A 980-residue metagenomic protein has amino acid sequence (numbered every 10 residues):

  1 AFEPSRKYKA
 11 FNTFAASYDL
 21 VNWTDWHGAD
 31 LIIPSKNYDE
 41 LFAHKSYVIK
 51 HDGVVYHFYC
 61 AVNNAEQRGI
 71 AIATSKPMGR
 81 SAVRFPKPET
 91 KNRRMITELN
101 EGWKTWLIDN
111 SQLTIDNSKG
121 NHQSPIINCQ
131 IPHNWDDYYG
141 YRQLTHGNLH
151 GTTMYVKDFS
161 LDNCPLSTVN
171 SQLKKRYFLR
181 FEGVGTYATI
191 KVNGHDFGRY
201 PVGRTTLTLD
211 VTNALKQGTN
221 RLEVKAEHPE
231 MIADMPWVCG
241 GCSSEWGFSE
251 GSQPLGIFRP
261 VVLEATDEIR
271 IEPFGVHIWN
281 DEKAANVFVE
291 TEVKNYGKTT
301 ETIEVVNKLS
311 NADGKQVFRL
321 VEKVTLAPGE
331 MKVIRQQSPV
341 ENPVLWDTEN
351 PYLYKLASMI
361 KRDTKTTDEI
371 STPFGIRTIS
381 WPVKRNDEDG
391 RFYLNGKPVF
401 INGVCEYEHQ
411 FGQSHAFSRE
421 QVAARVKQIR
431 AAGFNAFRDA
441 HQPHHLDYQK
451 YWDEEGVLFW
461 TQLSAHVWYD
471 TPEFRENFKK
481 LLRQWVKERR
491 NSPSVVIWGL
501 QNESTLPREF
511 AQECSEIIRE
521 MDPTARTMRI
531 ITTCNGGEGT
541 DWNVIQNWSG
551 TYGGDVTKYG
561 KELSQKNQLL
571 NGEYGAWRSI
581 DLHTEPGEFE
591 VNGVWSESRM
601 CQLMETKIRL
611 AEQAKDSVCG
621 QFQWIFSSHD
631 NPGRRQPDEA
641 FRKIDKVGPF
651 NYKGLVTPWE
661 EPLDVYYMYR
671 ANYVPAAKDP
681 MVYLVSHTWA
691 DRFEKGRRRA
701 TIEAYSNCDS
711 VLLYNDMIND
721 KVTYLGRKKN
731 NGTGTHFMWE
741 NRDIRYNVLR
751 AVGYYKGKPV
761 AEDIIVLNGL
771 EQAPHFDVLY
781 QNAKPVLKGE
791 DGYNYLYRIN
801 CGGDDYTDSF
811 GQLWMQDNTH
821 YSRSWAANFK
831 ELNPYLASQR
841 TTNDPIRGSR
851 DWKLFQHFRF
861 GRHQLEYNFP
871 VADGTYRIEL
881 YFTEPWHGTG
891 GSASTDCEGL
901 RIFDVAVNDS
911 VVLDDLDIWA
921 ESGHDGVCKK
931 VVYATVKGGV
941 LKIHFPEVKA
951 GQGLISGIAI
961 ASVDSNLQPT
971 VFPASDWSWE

Functional and structural regions predicted by a protein language model:
A1-T97, G102, L161-N163, D616: Carbohydrate-active catalytic/glycan-binding domains of CAZyme proteins, especially the secreted or lumenal ectodomains
P86-C164, L173-E182, W237-E250, P254-I257 (+8 more regions): Extended carbohydrate-recognition surfaces in non-catalytic/accessory domains of CAZymes and lectin-like proteins
L99-G102, D136-L144, L215-V287, S358 (+8 more regions): An acidic-aromatic loop/edge-strand motif
W106, T145, H150-C164, L173-I271 (+8 more regions): Accessory beta-strand-rich segments of carbohydrate-active enzymes
W135-S160, K175-P201, E264-H277, F288-E290 (+3 more regions): Active-site-adjacent substrate/metal-binding segments within catalytic domains of carbohydrate-active enzymes
N213-T219, E290-K384, H736-Y746, Y754-E771: Extended acidic/polar, glycine-enriched regions that form or flank non-catalytic beta-rich accessory modules
E290, S414, A423-V665, Y669 (+3 more regions): Substrate-binding/catalytic cleft of secreted carbohydrate-active enzymes, primarily glycoside hydrolases
Q772-E980: Compositionally biased, intrinsically disordered or flexible polar/acidic segments
